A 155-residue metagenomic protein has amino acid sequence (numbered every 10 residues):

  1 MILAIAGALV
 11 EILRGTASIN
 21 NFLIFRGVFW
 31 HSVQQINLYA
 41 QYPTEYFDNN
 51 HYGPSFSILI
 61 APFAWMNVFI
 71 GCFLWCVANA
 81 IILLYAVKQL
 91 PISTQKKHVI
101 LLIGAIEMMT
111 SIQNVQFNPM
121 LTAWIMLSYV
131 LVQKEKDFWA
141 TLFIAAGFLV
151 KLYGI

Functional and structural regions predicted by a protein language model:
M1-P91, E107-T110: TM-lumen/periplasm interface segments of multi-pass membrane proteins, especially the first transmembrane helix
W75, K97-L101, L121, W139 (+1 more regions): Alpha-helical transmembrane segments of integral membrane proteins
L84-A105, T122: Transmembrane-helix signature of polytopic, membrane-embedded enzymes that assemble or transfer cell-envelope glycans
L102, T110, T122-Y129: Well-ordered mid-protein domain cores that form the structural environment of catalytic cofactors
Q113-L121: Short acidic/glycine- and proline-prone juxtamembrane loop motifs at membrane-interface regions of multi-pass membrane
L127-W139: Membrane-interface transmembrane helices that cradle and orient dolichyl/undecaprenyl
F138-I155: Membrane-interface alpha helices of multi-pass inner-membrane proteins
